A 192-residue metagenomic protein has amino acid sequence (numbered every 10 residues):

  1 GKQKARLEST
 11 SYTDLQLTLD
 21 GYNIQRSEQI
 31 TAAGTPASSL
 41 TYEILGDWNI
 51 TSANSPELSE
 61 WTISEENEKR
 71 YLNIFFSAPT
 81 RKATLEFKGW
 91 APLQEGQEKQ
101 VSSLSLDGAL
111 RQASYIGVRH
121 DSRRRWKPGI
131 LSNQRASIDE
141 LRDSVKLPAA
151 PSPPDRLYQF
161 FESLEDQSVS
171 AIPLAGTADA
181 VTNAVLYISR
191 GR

Functional and structural regions predicted by a protein language model:
G1-R192: Extended non-catalytic domains of envelope/secretory-pathway proteins
